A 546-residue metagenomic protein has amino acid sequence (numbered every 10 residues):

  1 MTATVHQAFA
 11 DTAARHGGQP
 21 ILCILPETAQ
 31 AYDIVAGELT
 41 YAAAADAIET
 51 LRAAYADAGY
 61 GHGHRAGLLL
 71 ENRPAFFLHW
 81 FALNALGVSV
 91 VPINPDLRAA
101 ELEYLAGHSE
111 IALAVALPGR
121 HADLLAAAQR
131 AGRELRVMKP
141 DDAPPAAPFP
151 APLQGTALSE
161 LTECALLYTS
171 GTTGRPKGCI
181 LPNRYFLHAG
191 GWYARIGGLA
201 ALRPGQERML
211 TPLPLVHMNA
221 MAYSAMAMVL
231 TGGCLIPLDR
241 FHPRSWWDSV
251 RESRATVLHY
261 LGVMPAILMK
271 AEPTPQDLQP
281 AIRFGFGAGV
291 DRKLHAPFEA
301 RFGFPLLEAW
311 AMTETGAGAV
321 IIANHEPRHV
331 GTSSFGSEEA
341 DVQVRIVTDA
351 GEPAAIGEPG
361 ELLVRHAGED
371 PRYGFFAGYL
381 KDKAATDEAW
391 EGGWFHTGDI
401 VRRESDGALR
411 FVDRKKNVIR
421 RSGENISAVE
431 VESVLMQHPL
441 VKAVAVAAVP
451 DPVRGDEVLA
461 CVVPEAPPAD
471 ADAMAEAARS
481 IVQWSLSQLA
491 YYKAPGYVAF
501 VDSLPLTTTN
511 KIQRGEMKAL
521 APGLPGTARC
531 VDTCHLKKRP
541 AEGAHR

Functional and structural regions predicted by a protein language model:
Q7-A10, D57-A58, F81, A85-A146 (+1 more regions): Structural core segment of the AMP-binding/adenylate-forming
L22-R73, F77-F81, R98-E103, R184: Conserved AMP-binding/adenylate-forming core of the ANL superfamily
L25-G37, G119-L161, S170, R175-P176 (+1 more regions): ANL superfamily adenylate-forming
D57-Y60, A151-L161, L166-T211, T231-G233: Conserved adenylate-forming
L97, V364-R372, A377-G378, A385-E388 (+4 more regions): AMP-binding/adenylate-forming catalytic core of the ANL superfamily
L187-R208, V216-T256: Conserved AMP-binding/adenylation subdomain of ANL enzymes
L230, A255-Y260, M269-H329, Q343 (+1 more regions): Gly/Ser/Thr-rich phosphate-binding loop
L489-K511, V531-R539, G543: AMP-binding/adenylate-forming catalytic domain of the ANL superfamily
